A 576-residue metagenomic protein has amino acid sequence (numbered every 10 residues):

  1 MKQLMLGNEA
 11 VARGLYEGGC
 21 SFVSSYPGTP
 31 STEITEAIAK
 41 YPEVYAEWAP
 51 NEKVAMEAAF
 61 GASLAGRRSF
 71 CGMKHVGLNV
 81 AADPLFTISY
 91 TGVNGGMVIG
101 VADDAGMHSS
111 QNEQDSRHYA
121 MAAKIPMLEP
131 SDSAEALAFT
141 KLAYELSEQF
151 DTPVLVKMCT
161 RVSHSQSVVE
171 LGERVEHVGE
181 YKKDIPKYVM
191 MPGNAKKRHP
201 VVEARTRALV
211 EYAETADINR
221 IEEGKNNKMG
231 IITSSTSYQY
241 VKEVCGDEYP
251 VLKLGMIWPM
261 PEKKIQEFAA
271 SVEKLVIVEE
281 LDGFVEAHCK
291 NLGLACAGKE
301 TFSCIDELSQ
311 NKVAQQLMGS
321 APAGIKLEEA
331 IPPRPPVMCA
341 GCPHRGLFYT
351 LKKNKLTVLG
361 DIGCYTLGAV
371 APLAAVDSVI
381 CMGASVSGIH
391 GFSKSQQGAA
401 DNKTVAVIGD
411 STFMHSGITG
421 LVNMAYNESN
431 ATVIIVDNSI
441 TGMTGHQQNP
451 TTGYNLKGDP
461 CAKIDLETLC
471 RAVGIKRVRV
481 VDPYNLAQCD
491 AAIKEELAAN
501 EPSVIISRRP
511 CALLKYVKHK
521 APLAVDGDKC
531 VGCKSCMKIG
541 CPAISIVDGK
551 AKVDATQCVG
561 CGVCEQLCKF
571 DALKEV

Functional and structural regions predicted by a protein language model:
M1-N8, E17, P130-M338, P343-L347 (+6 more regions): Flexible, low-complexity linker and terminal segments
M1-S133, R161, G224, E286 (+1 more regions): Thiamine diphosphate
A37-E43, K242-L252, T468-G474: Short helix-loop-beta junction
E43-A49, T91-A102, K183-Y188, Y426-S439 (+2 more regions): A glycine-rich helix N-cap at a beta->alpha junction
D104-P153, C159, M190-K196, P336 (+2 more regions): Conserved thiamine diphosphate
S109, A369-I506, Y516-K518: Thiamine diphosphate
Q114-H118, E170-V175, D247-E248, N291-G293 (+4 more regions): Short secondary-structure boundary/capping segments
